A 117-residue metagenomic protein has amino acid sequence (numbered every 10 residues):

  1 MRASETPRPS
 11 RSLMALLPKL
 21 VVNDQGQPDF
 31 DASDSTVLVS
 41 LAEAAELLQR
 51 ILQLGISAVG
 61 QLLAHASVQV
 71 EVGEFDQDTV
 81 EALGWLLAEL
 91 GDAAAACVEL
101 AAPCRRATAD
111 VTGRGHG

Functional and structural regions predicted by a protein language model:
M1-G117: Sequence/structural signature of long amphipathic alpha-helices that form protein-protein interaction faces
